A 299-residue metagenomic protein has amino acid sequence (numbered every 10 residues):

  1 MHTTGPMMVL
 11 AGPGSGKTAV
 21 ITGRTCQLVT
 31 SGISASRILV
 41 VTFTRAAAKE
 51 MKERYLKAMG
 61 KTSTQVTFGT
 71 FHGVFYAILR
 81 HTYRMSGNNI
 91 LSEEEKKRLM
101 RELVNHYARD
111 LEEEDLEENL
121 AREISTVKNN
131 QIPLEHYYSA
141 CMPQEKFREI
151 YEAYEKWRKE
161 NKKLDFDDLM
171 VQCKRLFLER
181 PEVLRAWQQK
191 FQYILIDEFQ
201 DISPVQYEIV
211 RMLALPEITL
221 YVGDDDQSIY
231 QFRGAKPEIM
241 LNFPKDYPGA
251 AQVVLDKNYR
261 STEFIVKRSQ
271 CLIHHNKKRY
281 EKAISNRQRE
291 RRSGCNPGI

Functional and structural regions predicted by a protein language model:
M1, G5-P13, A47, T67 (+2 more regions): Conserved helicase NTPase motor core
M1-S86, R185, K267-Q270: P-loop NTPase Walker
G5, I33-R37, T64-Q65, L215-I218 (+3 more regions): Short glycine-/polar-rich loops that comprise or flank the Walker A/P-loop and associated switch/sensor motifs
P13-I21, T25, P248-A251, D256-I299: Helicase P-loop NTPase motor core
R45-A48, F68, H72, E93-K97 (+5 more regions): Amphipathic alpha-helical transducer elements in NTP-driven molecular machines
A48-M51, V74-L79, S228-Q231, S261-K267 (+2 more regions): Switch/connector loops and helix/strand junctions flanking conserved nucleotide-binding motifs in nucleotide-processing
Y55, E102-H106, R268-N276: Conserved AAA+ ATPase "sensor/coupling" helix adjacent to the nucleotide-binding pocket
S63-Q65, Y83-D168, V254, N258: ATP-hydrolysis module of ASCE/P-loop NTPase motor domains, specifically the Walker B Asp-Glu catalytic pair
